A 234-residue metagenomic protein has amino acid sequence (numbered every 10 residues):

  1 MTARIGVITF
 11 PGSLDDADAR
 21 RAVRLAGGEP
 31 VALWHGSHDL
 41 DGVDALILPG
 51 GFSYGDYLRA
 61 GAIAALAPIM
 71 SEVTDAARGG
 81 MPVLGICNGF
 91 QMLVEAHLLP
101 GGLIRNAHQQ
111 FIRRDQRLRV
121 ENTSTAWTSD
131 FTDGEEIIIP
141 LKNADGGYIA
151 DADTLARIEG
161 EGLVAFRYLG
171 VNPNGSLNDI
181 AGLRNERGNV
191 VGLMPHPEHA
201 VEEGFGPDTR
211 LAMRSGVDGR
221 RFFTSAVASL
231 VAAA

Functional and structural regions predicted by a protein language model:
M1-G85, V94-P100, R105-I112, R119 (+4 more regions): N-terminal beta1-alpha1 cap of cysteine-dependent amidohydrolase-like domains
A3, G134-E136, N185-V190: Beta-strand-turn-beta hairpins that frame and shape the catalytic cleft of phosphate-ester-processing enzymes
I5-G6, I138-K142, V191-P195: Active-site-proximal beta-strand elements of phosphoester/diester hydrolases
S13-D15, S53-G55, Q91, T125-W127 (+3 more regions): Short, acidic Gly/Pro/Ser/Thr-rich loop/turn segments
N88: A structural signal for conserved, well-ordered secondary-structure elements that form binding/interaction cores
L98-A181: Pocket-forming structural segment of enzyme catalytic cores
I180-T209: A glycine-centered loop/beta-turn motif at secondary-structure junctions
